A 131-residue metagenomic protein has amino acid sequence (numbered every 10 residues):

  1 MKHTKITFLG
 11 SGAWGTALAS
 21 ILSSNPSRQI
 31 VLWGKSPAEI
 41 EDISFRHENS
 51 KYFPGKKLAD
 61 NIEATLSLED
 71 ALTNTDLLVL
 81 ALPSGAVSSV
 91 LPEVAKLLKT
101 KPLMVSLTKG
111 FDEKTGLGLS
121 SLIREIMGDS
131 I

Functional and structural regions predicted by a protein language model:
M1-P54, I62-L66, E93: NAD(P)+-binding Rossmann beta1-loop-alpha1 motif at the extreme N-terminus of oxidoreductases
L58, T65-L68, L72-T73, L77-I131: Rossmann-like NAD(P)(H) cofactor-binding subdomain of soluble oxidoreductases
